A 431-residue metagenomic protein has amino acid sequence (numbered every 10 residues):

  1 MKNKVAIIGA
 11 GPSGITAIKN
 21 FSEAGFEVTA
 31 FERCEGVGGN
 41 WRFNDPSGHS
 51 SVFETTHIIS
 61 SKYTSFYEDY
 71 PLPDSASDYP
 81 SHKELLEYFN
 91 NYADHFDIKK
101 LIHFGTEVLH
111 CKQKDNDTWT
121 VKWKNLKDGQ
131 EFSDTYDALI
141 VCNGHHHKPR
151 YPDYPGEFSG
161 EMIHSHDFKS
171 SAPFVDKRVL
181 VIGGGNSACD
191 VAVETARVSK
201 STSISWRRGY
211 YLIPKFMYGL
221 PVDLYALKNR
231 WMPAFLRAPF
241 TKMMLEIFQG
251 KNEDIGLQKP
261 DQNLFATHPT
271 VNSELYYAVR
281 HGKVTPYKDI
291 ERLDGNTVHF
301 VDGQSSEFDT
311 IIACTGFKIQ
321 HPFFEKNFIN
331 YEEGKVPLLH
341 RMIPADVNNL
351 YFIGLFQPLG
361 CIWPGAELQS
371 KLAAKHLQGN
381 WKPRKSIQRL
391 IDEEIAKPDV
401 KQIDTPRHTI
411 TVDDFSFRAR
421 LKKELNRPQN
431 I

Functional and structural regions predicted by a protein language model:
K2-T55, D69-Y210, K215-F216, R230-P233 (+2 more regions): Flavin (primarily FAD) cofactor-binding/catalytic cores of flavoenzymes
H57-S60: Flexible "cap/lid" subdomain of the alpha/beta-hydrolase fold that forms the substrate-access gate
Y63-T64: Aromatic- and acidic-residue-enriched carbohydrate-binding clefts of CAZyme catalytic domains
Y218, V222-R230: Terminal hydrophobic/aromatic helix or amphipathic segment near a protein terminus
P383-K397: The conserved 3'-phosphoadenosine-5'-phosphosulfate
